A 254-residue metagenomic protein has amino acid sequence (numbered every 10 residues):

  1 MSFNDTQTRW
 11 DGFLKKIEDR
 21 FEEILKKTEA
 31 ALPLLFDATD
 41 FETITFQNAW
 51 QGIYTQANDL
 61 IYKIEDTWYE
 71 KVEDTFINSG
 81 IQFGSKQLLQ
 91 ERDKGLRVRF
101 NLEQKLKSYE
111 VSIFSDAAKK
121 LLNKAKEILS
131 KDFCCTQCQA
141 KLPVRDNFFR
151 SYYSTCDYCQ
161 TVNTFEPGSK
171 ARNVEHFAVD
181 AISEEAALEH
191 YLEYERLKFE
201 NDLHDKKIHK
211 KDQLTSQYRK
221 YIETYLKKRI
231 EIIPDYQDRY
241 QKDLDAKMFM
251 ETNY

Functional and structural regions predicted by a protein language model:
M1-F114, H204-H209, Q213: Long, charged N-terminal interaction/targeting segments
G52-K71, H176-A178, K228-L244: Amphipathic alpha-helical coiled-coil segments
E127-D132, R150-Y152: Short metal-coordination and nucleic-acid-contact micro-motifs, chiefly zinc-binding Cys/His arrays
C135-C138, C156-C159: Short cysteine-rich clusters marking metal-coordination/redox-active sites
P143-R145, F165-E166: Short, non-ligating residues that shape and space the ligands of small metal-coordination modules and catalytic
R145-T155: Short linker/helix segments within small regulatory modules
T161-A178: Short metal-binding segments enriched for Cys and/or His
Y194-Y254: Long, contiguous alpha-helical scaffold regions
